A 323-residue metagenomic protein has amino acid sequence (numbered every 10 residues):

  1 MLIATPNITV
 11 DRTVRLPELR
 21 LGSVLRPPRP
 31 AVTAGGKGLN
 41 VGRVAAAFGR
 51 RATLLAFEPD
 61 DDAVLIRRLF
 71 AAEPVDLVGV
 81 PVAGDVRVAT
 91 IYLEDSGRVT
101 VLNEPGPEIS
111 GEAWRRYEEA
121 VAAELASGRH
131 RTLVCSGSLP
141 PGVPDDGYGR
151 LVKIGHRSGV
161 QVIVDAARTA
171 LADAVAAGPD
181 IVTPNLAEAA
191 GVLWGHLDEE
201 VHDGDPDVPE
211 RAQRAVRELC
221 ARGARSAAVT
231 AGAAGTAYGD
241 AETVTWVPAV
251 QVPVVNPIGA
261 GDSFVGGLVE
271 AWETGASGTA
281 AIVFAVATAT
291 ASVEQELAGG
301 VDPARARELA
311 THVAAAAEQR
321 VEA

Functional and structural regions predicted by a protein language model:
M1-L55, V64-L65, Q319-A323: Glycine-rich phosphate/adenosyl-contacting loop at the front of the ribokinase-like
R43, V88-Y92, G235-G239: Short beta-strand scaffold segments in enzyme catalytic cores
A47-R131, E308-A323: Conserved N-terminal subdomain of the carbohydrate kinase-like
P107-S110, L139-V143, A170-A172, A190-G191 (+2 more regions): Short, small-residue-enriched loops and turns at beta-alpha junctions that line or gate enzyme active sites
R115-E119, P144-V152, V208-Q213, A249-V252: Charged helix-capping and loop-helix junction motifs
A126-G142: Short acidic, glycine-rich surface-loop motifs adjacent to enzyme active sites
G149-V162, A166-E242: Conserved phosphate/ATP/ADP-binding segment of small-molecule kinases
E199-A323: Conserved phosphate-binding/catalytic region of the ribokinase-like
